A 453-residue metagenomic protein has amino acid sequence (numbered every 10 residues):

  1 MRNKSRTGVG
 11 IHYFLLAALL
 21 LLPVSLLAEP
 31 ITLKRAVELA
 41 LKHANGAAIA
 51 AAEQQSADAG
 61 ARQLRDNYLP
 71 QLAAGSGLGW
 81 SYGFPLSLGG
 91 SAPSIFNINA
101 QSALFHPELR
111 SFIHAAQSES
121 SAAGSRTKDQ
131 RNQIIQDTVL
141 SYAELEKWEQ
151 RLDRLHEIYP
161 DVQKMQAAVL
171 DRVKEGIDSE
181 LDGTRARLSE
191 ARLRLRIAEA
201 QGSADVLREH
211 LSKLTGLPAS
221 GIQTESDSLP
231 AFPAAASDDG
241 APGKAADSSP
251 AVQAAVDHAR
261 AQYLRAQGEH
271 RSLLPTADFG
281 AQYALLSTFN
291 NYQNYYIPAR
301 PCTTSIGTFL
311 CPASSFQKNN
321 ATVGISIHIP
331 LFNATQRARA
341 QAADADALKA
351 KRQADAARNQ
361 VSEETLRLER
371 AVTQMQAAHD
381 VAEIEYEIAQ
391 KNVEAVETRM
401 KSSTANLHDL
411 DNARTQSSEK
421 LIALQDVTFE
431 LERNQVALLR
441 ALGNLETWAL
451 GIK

Functional and structural regions predicted by a protein language model:
R2, Q133-P250, H258, Q262 (+6 more regions): Periplasmic alpha-helical coiled-coil/stalk elements that build and connect Gram-negative outer-membrane
L27, V361, L368, L421-K453: Acidic, low-complexity, intrinsically disordered peripheral segments
L27-G77, S102-L104, Q117, I177 (+6 more regions): Bacterial Sec-pathway N-terminal export signals of envelope proteins
A48-A52, R65-L69, L104-R131, L181 (+6 more regions): Sec/SRP-type N-terminal targeting helices
G75-L104, E108, S228-A235, Q267 (+2 more regions): Small/polar, glycine/serine/threonine/aspartate-rich low-complexity segments that form flexible
V173-I177, M400-T404, A441, L445: A short glycine-centered flexible hinge/capping loop motif at secondary-structure junctions
